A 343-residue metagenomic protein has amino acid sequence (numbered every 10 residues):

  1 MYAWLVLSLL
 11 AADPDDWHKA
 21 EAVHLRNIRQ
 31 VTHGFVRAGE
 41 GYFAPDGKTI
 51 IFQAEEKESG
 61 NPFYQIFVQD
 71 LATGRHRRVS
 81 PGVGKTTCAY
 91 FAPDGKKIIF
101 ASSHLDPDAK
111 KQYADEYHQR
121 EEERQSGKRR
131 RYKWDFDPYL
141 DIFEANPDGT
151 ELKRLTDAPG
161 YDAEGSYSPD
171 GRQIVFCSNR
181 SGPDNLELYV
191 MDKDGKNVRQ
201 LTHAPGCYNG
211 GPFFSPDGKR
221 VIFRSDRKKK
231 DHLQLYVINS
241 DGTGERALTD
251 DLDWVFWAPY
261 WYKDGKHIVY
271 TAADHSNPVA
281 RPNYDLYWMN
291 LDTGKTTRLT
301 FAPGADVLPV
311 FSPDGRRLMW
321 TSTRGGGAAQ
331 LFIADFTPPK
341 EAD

Functional and structural regions predicted by a protein language model:
Y2-A12: Hydrophobic h-region of N-terminal signal peptides that target proteins for export in Gram-negative bacteria
A12-D343: Sequence signature of WD/YWTD-type beta-propeller architectures
